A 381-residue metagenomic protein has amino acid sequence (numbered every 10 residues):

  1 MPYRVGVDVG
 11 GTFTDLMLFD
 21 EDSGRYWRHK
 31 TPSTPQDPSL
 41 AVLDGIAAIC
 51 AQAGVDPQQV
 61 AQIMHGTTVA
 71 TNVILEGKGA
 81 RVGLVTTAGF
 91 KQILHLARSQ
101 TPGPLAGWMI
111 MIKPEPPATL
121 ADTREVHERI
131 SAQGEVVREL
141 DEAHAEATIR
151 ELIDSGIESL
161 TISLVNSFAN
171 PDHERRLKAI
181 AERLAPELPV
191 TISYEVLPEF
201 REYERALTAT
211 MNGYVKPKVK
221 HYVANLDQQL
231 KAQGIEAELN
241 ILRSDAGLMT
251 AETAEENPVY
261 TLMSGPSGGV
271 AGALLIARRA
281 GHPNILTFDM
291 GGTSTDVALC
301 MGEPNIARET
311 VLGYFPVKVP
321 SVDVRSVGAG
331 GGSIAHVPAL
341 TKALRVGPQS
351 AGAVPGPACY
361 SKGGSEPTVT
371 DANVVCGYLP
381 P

Functional and structural regions predicted by a protein language model:
M1-P381: N-terminally biased helix-coil "hinge/interface" segments that flank
